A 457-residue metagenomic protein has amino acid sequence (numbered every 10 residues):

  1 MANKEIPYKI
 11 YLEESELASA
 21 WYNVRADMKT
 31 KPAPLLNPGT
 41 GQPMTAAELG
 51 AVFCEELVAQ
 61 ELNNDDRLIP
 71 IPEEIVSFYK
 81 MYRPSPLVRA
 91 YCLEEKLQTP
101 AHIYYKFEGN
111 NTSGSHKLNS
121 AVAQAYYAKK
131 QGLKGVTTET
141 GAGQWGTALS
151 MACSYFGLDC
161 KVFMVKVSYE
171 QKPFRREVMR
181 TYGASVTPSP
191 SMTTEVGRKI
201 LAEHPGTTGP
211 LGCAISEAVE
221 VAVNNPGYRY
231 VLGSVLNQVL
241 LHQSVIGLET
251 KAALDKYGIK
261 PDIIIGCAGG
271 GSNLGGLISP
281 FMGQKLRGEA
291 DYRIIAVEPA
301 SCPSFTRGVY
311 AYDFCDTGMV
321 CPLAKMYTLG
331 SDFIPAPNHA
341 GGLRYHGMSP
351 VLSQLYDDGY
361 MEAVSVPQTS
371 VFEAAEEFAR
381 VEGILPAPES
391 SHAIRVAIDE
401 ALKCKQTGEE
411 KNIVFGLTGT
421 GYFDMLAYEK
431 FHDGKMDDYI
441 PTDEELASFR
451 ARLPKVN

Functional and structural regions predicted by a protein language model:
N3-L133: Positively charged, low-complexity intrinsically disordered leader regions
R67-P70, I200-Q238, I246, G258 (+2 more regions): Active-site/ligand-binding loops adjacent to catalytic centers
F107-L118, V136-W145, L236-V239, I265-G270 (+4 more regions): Active-site nucleophile and cofactor-binding loops and adjacent substrate-binding regions of central metabolic enzymes
S120, A128-V167, K260-L274, I294 (+1 more regions): A short, small-residue-rich loop immediately preceding and capping a beta-strand
A123-L133, T147-D159, R180-T181, I278-G288 (+1 more regions): Alpha-helix C-terminal capping segments
T137, W145-T208, S304-D316, A427-D433: Active-site-proximal loop->helix
A268-G276, Q368-G434: Claisen-condensing/thiolase-fold acyl-transfer catalytic domains that form or cleave C-C bonds in fatty acid
